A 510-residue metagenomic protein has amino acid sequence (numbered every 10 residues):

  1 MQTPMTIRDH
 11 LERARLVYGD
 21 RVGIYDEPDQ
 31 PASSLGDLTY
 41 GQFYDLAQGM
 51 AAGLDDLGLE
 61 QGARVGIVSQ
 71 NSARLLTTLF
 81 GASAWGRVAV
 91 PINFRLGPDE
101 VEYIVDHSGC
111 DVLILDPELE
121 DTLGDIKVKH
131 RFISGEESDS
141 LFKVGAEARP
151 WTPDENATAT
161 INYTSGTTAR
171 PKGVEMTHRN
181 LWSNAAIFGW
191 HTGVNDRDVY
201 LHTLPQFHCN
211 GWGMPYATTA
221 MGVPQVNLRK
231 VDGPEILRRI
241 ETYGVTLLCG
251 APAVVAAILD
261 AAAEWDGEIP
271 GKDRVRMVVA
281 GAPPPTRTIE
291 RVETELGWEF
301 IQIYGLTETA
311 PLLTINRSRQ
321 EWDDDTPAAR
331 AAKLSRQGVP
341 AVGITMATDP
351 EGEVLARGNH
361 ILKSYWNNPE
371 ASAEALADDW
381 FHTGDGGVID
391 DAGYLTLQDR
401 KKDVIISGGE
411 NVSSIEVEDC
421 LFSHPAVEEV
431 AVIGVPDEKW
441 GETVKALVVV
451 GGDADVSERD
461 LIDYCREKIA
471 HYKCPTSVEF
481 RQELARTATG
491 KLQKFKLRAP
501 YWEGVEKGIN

Functional and structural regions predicted by a protein language model:
T3, G23-S72, L76-F80, G97-E102: Conserved AMP-binding/adenylate-forming core of the ANL superfamily
P4, G19-V22, A146-Y163, R170 (+1 more regions): Conserved pre-ATP/AMP-binding loop-to-beta segment of ANL
E27-G36, E118-E155, A262, A328-R330: ANL superfamily adenylate-forming
D37-Q42, A159-S183: Conserved AMP-binding A3 loop
L96, L248, G358, K363-S364 (+3 more regions): AMP-binding/adenylate-forming catalytic core of the ANL superfamily
W182-V199, F207-L247, A261-A262, S318: Conserved AMP-binding/adenylation subdomain of ANL enzymes
V223, M277, P284-I303, T307-L395 (+3 more regions): Conserved AMP-binding/adenylate-forming
A470-K491, N510: AMP-binding/adenylate-forming catalytic domain of the ANL superfamily
